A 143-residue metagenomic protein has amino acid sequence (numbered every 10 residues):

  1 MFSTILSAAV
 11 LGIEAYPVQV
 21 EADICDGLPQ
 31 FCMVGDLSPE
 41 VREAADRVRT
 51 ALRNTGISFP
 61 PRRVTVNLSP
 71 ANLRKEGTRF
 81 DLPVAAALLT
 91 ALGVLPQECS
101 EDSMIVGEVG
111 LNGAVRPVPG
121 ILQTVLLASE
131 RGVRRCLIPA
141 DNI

Functional and structural regions predicted by a protein language model:
M1-I143: Peripheral, non-AAA+ core regions of ATP-driven protein-machinery
